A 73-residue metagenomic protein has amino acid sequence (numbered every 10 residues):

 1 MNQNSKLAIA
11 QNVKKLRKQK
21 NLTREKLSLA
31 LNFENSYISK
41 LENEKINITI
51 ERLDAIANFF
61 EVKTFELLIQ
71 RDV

Functional and structural regions predicted by a protein language model:
M1-Q19: A short, Lys/Arg-rich alpha-helix, primarily the initiator
N2-Q3, E66-V73: Short, charged recognition helix plus adjacent turn of helix-turn-helix-like nucleic-acid-binding domains
V13, R24, N35, I50-L53: Helix-turn-helix DNA-binding elements, focusing on the entry/boundary residues of the two helices that contact DNA
K18, L29, N58: Alpha-helical residues within the helix-turn-helix
N21-K40: Short alpha-helical DNA-recognition segment
N43, V62, V73: Short, conserved catalytic or interaction motifs in soluble domains
R52-E66: DNA major-groove recognition helix of helix-turn-helix/homeodomain DNA-binding modules
